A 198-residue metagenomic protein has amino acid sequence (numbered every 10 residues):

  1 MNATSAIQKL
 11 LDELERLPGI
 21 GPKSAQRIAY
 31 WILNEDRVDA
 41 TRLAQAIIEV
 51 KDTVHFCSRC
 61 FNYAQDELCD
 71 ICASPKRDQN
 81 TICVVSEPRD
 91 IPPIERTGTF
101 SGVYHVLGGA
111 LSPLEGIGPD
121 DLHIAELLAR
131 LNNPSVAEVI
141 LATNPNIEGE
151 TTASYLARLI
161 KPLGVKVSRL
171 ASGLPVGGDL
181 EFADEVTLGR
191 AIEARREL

Functional and structural regions predicted by a protein language model:
N2-Q8, R16, Q26-I91: Cys/His-rich Zn2+-binding cysteine-cluster or related metal-binding knuckle/ribbon modules and their
Q8-D12, Q26-Y30, T41, Q45 (+6 more regions): Solvent-exposed alpha-helical segments within well-ordered globular domains of core cellular machineries
E13, L17, E35, V50-T53 (+10 more regions): Conserved, well-folded catalytic cores of nucleic-acid-processing and energy-transducing macromolecular machines
P18, R37, V50, N62 (+3 more regions): Conserved phosphate/pyrophosphate-binding and hydrolysis machinery centered on Walker-type P-loop NTPases, extending
A25, S74-I140: Extended interfacial segments that mediate partner engagement and assembly in macromolecular machines
R27-I28, R42, H55, E67 (+8 more regions): Residue-level signal for pocket-adjacent positions within structured domains
L128-I140, N144-L198: Long C-terminal interaction/binding lobes of large macromolecular proteins
